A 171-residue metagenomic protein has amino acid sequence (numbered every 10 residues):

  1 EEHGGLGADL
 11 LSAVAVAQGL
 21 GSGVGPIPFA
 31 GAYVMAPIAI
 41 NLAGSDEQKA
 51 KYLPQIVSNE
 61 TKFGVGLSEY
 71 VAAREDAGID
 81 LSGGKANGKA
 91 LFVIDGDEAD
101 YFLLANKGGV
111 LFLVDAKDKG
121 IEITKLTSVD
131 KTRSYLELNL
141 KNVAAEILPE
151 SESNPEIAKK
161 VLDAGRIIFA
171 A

Functional and structural regions predicted by a protein language model:
E1-A50, P54, S58-N59, D95-A99: Internal helix-loop-helix
V16, S45, A86-G88, F112 (+1 more regions): Buried hydrophobic positions in well-ordered alpha/beta secondary-structure cores of metabolic enzymes
S22, M35, I121-A171: Glycine-rich beta->alpha junctions and the first turn(s) of the following alpha-helix
A32, I56, A72-R74, V93-D97 (+3 more regions): Solvent-exposed alpha-helices and their adjacent loops that cap or buttress functional pockets in soluble metabolic
A36, T61, E75-A77, E98-D100 (+4 more regions): A generic structural signal for well-ordered coil/turn residues at beta-strand boundaries that shape enzyme active-site
S58-Y70: A short, Trp-centered hydrophobic/proline-enriched beta-strand micro-motif
G66, N87-L126, Y135: A short core secondary-structure module
A73-N87: Cytochrome P450 C-terminal beta-domain/meander region
